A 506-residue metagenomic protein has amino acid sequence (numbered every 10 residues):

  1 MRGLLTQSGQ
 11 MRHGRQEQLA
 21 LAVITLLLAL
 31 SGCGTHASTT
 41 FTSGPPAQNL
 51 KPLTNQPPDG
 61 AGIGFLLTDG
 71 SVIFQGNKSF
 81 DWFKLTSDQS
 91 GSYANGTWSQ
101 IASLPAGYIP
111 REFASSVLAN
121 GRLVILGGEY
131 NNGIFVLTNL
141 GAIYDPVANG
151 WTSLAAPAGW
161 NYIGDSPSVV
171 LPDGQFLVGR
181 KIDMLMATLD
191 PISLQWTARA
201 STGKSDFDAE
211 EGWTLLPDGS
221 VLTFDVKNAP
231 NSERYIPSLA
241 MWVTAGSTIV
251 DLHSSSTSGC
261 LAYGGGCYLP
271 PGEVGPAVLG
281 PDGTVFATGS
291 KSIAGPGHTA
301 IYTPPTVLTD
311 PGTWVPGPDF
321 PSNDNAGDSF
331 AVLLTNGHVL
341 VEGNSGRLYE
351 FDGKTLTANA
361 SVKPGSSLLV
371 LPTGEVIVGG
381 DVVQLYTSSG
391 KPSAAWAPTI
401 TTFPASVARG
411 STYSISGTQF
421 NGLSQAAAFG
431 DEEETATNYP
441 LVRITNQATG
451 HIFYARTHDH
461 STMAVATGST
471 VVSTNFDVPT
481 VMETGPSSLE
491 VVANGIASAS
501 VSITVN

Functional and structural regions predicted by a protein language model:
A22-P46: Bacterial Sec-dependent N-terminal signal peptides
L53-P57, I73, D81-S92, T97-S103 (+13 more regions): Immunoglobulin-like IPT/TIG beta-sandwich domains and homologous Ig-like subdomains
A61-G64, R111-S116, L140, G164-S168 (+4 more regions): Beta-propeller and closely related beta-sheet repeat lectin domains
L66-D69, V117-N120, V170-D173, L215-D218 (+3 more regions): Residue-level detector of Asp-centered blade-edge/turn motifs that repeat once per structural unit in beta-propeller
G76, G127-E129, R180, D225-V226 (+4 more regions): Recurrent small/Gly-Pro-centered beta-turn motifs in extracellular repeat architectures
S79-D81, Y130-I134, D183-L185, N228-P230 (+4 more regions): Short glycine/acidic-enriched loop and turn motifs that connect beta-strands
W82-S90, T138-V147, M186-P191, N231-L239 (+3 more regions): Beta-propeller blade signature
K363-A397: Blade-level signature of beta-propeller repeat domains, shared across WD40, Kelch, NHL, RCC1 and BNR/Asp-box propellers
